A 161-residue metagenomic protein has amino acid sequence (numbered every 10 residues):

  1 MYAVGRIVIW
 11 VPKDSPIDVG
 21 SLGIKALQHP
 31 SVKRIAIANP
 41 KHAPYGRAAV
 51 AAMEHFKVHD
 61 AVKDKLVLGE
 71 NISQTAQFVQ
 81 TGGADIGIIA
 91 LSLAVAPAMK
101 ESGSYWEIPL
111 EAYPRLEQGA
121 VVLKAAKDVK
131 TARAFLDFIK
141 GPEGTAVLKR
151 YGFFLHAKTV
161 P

Functional and structural regions predicted by a protein language model:
Y2-P161: Exported/periplasmic ABC-transporter solute-binding proteins
